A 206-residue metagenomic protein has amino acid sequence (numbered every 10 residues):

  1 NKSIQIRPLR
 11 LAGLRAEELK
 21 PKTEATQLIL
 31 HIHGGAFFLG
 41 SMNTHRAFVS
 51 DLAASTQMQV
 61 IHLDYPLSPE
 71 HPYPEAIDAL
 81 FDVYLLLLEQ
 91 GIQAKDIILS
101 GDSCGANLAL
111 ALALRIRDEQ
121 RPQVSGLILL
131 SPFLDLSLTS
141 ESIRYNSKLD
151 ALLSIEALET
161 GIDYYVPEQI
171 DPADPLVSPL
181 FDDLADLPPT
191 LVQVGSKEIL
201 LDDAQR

Functional and structural regions predicted by a protein language model:
I6-R206: Alpha/beta-hydrolase superfamily serine-hydrolase fold, recognizing
